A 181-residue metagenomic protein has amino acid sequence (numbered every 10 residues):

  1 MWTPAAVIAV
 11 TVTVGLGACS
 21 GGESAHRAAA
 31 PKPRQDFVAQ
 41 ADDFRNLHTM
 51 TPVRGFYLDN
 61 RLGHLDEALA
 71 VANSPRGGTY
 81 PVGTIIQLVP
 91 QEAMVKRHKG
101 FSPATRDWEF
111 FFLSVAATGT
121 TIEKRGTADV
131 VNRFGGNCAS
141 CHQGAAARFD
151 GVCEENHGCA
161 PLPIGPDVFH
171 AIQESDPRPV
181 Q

Functional and structural regions predicted by a protein language model:
M1-I8: Bacterial N-terminal signal peptides that target proteins for export
A6, A70, R125-A128: A general structural-boundary detector
T11-V14: Cleavable N-terminal export/targeting peptides
L16-A18: C-terminal motif of bacterial Sec signal peptides marking the signal peptidase cleavage site
G22-R34, P52-G55, G77-Q181: Sequence context surrounding c-type heme c attachment/ligation sites in exported
P33-L65: Short beta-strand/loop turn elements enriched in aromatics
R61-G77: N-terminal post-signal-peptidase region of extra-cytosolic proteins
